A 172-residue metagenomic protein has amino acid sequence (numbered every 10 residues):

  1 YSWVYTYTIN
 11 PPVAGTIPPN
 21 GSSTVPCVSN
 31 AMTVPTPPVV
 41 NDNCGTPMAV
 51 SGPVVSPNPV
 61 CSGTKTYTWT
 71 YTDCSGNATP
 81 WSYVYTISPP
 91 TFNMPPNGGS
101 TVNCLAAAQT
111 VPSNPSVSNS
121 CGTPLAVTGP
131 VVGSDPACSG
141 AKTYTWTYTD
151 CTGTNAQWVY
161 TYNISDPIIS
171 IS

Functional and structural regions predicted by a protein language model:
Y1-S172: Proline-threonine-serine-rich low-complexity tracts
